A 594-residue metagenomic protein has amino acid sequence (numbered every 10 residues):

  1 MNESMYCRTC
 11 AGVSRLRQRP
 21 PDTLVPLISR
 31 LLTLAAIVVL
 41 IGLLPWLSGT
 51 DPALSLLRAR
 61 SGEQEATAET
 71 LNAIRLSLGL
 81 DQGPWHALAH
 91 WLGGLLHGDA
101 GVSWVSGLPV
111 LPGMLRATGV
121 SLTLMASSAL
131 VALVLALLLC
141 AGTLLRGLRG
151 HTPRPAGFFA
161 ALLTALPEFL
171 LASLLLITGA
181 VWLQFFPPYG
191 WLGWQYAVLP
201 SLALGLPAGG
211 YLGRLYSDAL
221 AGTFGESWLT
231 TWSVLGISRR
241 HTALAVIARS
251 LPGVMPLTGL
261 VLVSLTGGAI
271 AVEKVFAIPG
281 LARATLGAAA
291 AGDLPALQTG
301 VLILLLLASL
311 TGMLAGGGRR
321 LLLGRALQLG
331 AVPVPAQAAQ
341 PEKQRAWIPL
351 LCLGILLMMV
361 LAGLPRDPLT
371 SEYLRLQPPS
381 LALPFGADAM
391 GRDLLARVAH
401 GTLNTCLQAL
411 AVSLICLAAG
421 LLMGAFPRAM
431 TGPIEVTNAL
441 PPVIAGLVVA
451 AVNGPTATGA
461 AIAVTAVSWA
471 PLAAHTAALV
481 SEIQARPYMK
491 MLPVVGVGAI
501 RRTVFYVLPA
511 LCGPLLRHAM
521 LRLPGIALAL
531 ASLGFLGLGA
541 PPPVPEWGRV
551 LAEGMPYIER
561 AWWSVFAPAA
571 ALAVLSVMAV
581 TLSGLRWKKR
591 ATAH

Functional and structural regions predicted by a protein language model:
P21-D22, G42, W104-L108, M125-A161 (+6 more regions): Transmembrane-helix boundary motif in ABC transporter permease subunits
T23-A35, H90, L111-T143, L202 (+4 more regions): Transmembrane alpha-helix signature in integral membrane proteins
L31-L40, R240-V272, C406-A419, I500-S532 (+1 more regions): Transmembrane alpha-helices
A36-G83, Q184-Y196, L361-A389, P541: Hydrophobic alpha-helical transmembrane segments of membrane transport/permease proteins and related membrane-embedded
V38-S55, L257-L286, V301, L305 (+6 more regions): Non-cytoplasmic
R154-G210, P384, M430-A474, A478-E482: Generic hydrophobic transmembrane alpha-helix motif, especially the helices
G193-S233, P455-F505, P514-L523: Membrane-cytosol interface at the C-terminal ends of specific transmembrane alpha-helices in multi-pass membrane
Q298-Q340, V467, G513, L521 (+1 more regions): C-terminal transmembrane helix and the adjacent membrane-cytosol boundary/short C-terminal tail of inner/organellar
